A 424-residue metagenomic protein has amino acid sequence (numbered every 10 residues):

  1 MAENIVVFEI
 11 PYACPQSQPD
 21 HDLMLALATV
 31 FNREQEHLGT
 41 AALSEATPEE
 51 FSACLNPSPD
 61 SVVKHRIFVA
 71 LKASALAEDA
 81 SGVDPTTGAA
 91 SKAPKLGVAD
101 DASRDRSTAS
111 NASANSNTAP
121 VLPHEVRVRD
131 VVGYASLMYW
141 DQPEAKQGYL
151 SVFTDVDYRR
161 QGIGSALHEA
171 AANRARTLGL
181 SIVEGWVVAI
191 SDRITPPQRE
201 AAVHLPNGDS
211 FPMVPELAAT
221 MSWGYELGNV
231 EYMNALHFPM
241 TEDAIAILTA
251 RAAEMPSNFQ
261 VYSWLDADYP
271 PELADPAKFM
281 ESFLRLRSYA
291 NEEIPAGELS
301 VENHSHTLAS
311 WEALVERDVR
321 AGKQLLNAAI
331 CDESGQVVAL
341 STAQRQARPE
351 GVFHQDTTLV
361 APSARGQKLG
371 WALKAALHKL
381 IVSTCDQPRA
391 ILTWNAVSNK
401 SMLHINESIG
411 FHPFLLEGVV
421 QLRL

Functional and structural regions predicted by a protein language model:
M1-A13, H168-D275, E417-Q421: Acyl-donor-binding surface of acyltransferase catalytic domains
M1-G88, K92-R106, S113, N117-D130 (+2 more regions): Short amphipathic alpha-helix that is part of the acyltransferase structural core
L38-K64, K72-S74, Y134-E144, N291-V352 (+1 more regions): A conserved beta-strand-loop-helix scaffold within acyl/acetyltransferase catalytic domains
V132-Y139, Q147-S151, A166: General structural concept
L150, V183-V187, Q355, I391-T393: Conserved hydrophobic beta-strand within the GNAT/NAT acetyltransferase core sheet that lines the active-site cleft
S151-R159, A189, T357-G366: A short, internal acetyl-CoA/4′-phosphopantetheine-binding micro-motif in the GNAT/acyltransferase core
R160-R176, V360, G366-K379: Conserved acetyl-CoA-binding loop-helix of GNAT-fold acetyltransferases
P362-L424: Short hairpin/turn module used for nucleic-acid contact or packing/dimerization
